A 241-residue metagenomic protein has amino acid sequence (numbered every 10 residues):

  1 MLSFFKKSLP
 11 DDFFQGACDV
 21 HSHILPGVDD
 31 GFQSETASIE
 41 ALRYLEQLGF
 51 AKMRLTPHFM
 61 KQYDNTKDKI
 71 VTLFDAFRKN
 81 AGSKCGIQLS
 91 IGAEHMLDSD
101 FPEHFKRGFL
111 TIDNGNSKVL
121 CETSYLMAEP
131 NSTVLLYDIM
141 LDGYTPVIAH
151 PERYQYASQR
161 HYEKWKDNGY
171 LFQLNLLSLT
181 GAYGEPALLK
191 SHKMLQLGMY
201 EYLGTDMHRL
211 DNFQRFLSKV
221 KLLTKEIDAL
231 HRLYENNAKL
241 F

Functional and structural regions predicted by a protein language model:
M1-C85: An N-terminally biased module of ancient metal coordination in phosphate/nucleic-acid-related enzymes
S3-K7, L217-F241: Mid-to-C-terminal alpha-helical segments outside catalytic/metal-binding sites
C18-S22, M53-L55, L89-A93, V119-C121 (+3 more regions): Hydrophobic faces of well-ordered beta-strands that scaffold small-molecule active sites in alpha/beta enzyme cores
H23-L25, H58-F59, G92-D98, S124-L126 (+3 more regions): Active-site beta-loop-alpha junctions enriched in small/polar residues
E46, M140, L195-Q196: Non-catalytic positions within long, well-ordered alpha-helices that form the structural scaffold/packing of enzyme
D64-L171: Extended substrate/RNA-proximal surfaces in nucleic-acid metabolism proteins
G184-K193: Short loop-to-alpha-helix "cap/lid" segments that border enzyme active sites across diverse enzyme classes
L197-R215: Short acidic/histidine-rich active-site segments
